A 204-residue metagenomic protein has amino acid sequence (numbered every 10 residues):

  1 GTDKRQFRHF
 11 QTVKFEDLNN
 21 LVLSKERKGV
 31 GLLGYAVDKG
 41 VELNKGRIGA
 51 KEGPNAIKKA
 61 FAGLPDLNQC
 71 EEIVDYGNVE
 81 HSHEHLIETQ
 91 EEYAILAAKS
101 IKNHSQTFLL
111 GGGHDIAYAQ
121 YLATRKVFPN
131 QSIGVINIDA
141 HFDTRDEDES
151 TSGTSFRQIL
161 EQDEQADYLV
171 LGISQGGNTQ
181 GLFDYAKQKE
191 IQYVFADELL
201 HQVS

Functional and structural regions predicted by a protein language model:
T2-Y35, K39-S204: Conserved alpha-helical scaffold segments that buttress catalytic/binding sites
